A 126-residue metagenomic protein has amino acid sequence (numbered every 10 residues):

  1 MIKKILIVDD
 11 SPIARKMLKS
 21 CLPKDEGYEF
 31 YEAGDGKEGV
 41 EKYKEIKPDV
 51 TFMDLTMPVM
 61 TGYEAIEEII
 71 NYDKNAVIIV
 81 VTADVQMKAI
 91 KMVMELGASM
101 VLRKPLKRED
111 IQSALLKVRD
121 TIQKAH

Functional and structural regions predicted by a protein language model:
P12-Y31, L96: Two-component/phosphorelay signaling modules centered on CheY-like receiver
D35-E38, T61-E64: Acidic catalytic/metal-coordinating carboxylates
I46-F52: Active-site beta3 strand of CheY-like receiver
M57: Receiver (REC) domain active-site loop signature in two-component systems and cognate sites in sensor histidine kinases
E64, V85-M100, S113: Alpha4 helix (beta4-alpha4-beta5 surface) of REC/receiver domains from two-component response regulators
K104: A Lys-centered signature of the CheY-like receiver
K107: Receiver (REC) domain switch/active-site region of two-component response regulators
